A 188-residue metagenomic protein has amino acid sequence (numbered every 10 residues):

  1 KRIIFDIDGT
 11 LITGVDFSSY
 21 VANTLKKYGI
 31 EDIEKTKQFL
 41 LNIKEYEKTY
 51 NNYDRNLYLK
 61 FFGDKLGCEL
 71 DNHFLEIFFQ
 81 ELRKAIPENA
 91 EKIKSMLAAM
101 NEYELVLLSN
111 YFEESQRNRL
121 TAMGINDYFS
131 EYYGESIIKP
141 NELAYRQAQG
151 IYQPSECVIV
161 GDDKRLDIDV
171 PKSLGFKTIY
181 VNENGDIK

Functional and structural regions predicted by a protein language model:
K1-I3, E31, K94, L105-V106 (+1 more regions): Asp-based, Mg2+/Mn2+-dependent phosphohydrolase catalytic module
K1-L41: Active-site neighborhood of HAD-like aspartate-dependent phosphohydrolases
G9-L11, K44-T49, R83-K84, E135: Short histidine/acidic/glycine/proline-rich micro-motifs that form metal- and phosphate-coordinating active-site loops
F17-A22, K26, R55-K60, E113: An amphipathic alpha-helix signature
Y20-L25, L75-L82, Q116: Hydrophobic alpha-helical core bundles mediating ligand binding, dimerization, or RNAP-core interactions
L25, F62-G63, L120, Q149: Hydrophobic alpha-helix position signal
E31, K44-E81: A metal-dependent, Asp-based hydrolase signature
F79-L107, E142: Short, acidic loop-to-helix structural element flanking the phosphoryl-transfer center in phosphate-processing enzymes
